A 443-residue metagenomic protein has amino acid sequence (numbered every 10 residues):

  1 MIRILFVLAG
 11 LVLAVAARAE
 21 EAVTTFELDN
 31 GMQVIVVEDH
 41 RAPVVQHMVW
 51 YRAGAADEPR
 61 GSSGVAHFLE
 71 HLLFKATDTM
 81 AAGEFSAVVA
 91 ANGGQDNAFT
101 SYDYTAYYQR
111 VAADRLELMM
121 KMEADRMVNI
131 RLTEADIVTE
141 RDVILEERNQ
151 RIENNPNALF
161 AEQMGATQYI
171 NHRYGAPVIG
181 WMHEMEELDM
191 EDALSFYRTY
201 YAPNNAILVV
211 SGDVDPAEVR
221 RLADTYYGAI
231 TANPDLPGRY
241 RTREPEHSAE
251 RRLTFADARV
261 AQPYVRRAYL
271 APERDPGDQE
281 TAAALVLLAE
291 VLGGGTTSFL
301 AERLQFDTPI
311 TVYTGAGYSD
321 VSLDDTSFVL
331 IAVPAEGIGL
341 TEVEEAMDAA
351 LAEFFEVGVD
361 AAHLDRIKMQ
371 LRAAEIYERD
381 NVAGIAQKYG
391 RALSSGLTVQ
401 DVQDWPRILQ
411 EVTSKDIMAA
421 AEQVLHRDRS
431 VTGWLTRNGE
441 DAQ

Functional and structural regions predicted by a protein language model:
I4-A14: Bacterial N-terminal signal peptides
R18-A55, A81-D114, R151-N205, A229-D275 (+7 more regions): Non-catalytic beta-strand/loop surface segments
G54-S62: Short pre-active-site segment immediately N-terminal to the catalytic Zn-binding motif
R60, E117-M120, N154, R221 (+2 more regions): Solvent-exposed, non-transmembrane alpha-helical starts
S63-T77: Active-site SXXK
A124-E134, Y226-P234, T308, D348-V359: A common structural junction motif
F355, I367, E378, L397-Q403 (+2 more regions): C-terminal soluble interaction/assembly domains
